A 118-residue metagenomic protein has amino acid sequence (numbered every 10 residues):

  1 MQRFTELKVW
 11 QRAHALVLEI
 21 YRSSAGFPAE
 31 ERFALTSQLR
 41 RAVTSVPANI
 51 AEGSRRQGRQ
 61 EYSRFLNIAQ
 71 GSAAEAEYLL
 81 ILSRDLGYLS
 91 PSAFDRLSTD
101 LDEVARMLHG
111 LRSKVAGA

Functional and structural regions predicted by a protein language model:
M1-A118: Amphipathic alpha-helical assembly/interaction segments
